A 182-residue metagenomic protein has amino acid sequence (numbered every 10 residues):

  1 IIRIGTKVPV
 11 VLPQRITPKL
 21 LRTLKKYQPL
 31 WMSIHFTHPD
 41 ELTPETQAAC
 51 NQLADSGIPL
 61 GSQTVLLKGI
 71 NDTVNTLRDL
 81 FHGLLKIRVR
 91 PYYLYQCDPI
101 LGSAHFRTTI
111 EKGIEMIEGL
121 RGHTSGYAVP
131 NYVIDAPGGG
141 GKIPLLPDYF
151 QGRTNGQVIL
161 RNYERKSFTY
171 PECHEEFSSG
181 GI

Functional and structural regions predicted by a protein language model:
I1-T124: Conserved AdoMet/S-adenosylmethionine-binding subsite of the radical SAM
L85-I182: Auxiliary Fe-S-binding modules of radical SAM enzymes
